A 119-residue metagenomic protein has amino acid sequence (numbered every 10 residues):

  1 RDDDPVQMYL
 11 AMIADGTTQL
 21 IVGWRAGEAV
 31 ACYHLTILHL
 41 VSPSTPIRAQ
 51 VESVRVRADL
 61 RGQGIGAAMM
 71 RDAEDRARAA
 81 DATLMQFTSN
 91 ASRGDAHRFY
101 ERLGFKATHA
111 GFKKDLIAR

Functional and structural regions predicted by a protein language model:
R1-L20: Active-site rim helix/loop that mediates acceptor-substrate recognition in acyltransferases
V22, E28-I37, R55: Conserved beta-strand in the GNAT
L38-L40, V56-D59, S92-G94, I117: Short coil/turn motifs at secondary-structure junctions
L40-V51, R61, T108: A conserved beta-turn-beta hairpin within the catalytic core of GNAT-like acetyltransferases that forms part
S53-V56, G62-D75, R98, R102: Conserved acetyl-CoA-binding loop-helix of GNAT-fold acetyltransferases
M70, A77-S89: Conserved GNAT acetyl-CoA-binding A-motif
Q86-A96, K113-A118: Conserved beta-strand-loop-alpha-helix junction that forms the acyl-donor binding cleft
Y100-A110: Conserved acetyl-CoA-binding loop of GNAT-fold acetyltransferases
